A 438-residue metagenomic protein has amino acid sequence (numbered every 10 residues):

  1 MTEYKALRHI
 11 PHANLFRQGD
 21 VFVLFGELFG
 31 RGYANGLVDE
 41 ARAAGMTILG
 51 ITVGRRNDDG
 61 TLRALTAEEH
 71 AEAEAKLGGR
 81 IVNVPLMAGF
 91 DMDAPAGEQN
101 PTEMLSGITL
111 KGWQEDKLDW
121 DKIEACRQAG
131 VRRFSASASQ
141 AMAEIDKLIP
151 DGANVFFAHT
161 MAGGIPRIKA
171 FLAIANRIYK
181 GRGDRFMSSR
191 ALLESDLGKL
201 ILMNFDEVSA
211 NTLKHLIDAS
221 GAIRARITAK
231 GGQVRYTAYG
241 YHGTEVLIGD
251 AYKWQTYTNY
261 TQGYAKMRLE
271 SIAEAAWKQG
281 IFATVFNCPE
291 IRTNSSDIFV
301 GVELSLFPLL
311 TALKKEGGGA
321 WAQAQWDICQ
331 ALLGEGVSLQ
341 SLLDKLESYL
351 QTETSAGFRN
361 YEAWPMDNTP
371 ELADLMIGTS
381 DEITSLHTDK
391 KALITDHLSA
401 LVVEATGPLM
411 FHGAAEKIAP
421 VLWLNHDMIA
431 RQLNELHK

Functional and structural regions predicted by a protein language model:
T2-D58: Canonical Rossmann dinucleotide-binding motif of NAD(H)/NADP(H)-dependent dehydrogenases/reductases, specifically
L7-I10, G32-L37, S137-K147, A219-G221: Short alpha-helical segments and helix-capping/turn motifs at coil-helix boundaries
D20-V21, A153-F156, R235: Structural motif
T47-R127: Glycine-rich phosphate-binding loop and adjoining beta1-alpha1-beta2 segment of Rossmann-like nucleotide-binding folds
V53-R56, T61-A64, A173-G280, V285-K315: Catalytic loop of short-chain dehydrogenase/reductase
E98-H159, G164-I165: A glycine-rich helix->loop->beta "capping" turn within Rossmann-like NAD(P)(H)-dependent oxidoreductase domains
A125-R132, A136, G152-L192, D196-N204: Rossmann-like NAD(P)-binding element
N211, A275-F286, E303-E435: C-terminal helical subdomain
